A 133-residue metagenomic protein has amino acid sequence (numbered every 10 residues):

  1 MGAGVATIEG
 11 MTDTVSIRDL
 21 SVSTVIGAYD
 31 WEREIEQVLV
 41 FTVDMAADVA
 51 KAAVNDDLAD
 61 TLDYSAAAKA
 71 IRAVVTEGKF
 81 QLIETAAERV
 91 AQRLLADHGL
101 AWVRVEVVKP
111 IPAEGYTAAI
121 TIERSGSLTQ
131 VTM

Functional and structural regions predicted by a protein language model:
G2-M133: N-terminal, polar/charged subdomain of small-to-medium soluble alpha/beta proteins
